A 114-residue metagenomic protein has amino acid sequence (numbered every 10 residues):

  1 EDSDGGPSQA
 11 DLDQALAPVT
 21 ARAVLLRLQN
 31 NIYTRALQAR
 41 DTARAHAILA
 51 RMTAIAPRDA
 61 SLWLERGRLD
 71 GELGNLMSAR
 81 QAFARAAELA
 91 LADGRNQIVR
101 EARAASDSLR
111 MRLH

Functional and structural regions predicted by a protein language model:
E1-H114: A structural boundary/capping signal
